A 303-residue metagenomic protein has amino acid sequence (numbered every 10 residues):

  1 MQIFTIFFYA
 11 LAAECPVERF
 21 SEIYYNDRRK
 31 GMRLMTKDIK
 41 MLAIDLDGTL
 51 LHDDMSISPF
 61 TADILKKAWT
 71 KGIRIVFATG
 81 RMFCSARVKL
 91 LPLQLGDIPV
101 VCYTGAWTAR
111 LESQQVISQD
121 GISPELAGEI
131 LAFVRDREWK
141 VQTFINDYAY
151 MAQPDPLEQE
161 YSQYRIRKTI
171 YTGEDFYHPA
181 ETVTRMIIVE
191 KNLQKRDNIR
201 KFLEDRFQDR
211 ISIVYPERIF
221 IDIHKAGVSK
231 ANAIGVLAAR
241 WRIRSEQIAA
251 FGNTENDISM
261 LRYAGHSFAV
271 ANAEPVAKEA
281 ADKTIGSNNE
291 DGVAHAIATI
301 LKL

Functional and structural regions predicted by a protein language model:
I6-A10, E14-L34: Short, Lys/Arg-enriched N-terminal segments with co-localized hydrophobic residues within the first ~10-30 amino acids
T36-M41, S58, D222-L303: Mg2+-dependent phosphoryl-transfer enzymes with acidic/Ser/Thr/Gly-rich catalytic loops
D38-D53: Asp-based phosphoryl-transfer active-site loop
M55-I73, Q119-L126, T169, G227-A239 (+2 more regions): Short, acidic loop-to-helix structural element flanking the phosphoryl-transfer center in phosphate-processing enzymes
P59-E158: Active-site phosphate-binding/coordination module
T61, A86-L90, I199, L203 (+3 more regions): Hydrophobic packing residues within well-ordered alpha-helices of enzyme cores
L93-G96, T104, F207, Y263-A264 (+1 more regions): Short, structured coil segments at secondary-structure junctions
E129, F133, R137-F251, E255 (+2 more regions): Conserved acidic, metal-coordinating active-site core of Asp-based, Mg2+-dependent phosphoryl-transfer enzymes
